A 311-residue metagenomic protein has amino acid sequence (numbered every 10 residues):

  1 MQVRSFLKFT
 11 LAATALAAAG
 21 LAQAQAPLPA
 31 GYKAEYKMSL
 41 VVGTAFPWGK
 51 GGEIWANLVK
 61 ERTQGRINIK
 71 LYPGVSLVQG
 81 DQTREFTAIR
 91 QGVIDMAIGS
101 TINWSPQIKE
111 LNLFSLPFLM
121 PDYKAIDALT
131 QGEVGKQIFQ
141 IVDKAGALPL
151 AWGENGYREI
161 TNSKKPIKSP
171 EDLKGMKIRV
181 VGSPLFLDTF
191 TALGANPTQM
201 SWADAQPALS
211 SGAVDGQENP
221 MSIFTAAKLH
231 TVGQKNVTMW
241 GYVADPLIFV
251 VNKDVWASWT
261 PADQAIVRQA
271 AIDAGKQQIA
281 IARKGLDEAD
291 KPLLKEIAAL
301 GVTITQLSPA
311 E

Functional and structural regions predicted by a protein language model:
V3-T10: N-terminal export leaders
S5, Q25-A125, V134-K136, Q140-E311: N-terminal secretory/targeting leader peptides
T10-A18: Bacterial N-terminal signal peptides
A19-A24: N-terminal signal peptide c-region/cleavage motif recognized by signal peptidases
L129: Active-site-proximal, glycine-rich beta->alpha crossover segments in alpha/beta enzymes that shape flexible
